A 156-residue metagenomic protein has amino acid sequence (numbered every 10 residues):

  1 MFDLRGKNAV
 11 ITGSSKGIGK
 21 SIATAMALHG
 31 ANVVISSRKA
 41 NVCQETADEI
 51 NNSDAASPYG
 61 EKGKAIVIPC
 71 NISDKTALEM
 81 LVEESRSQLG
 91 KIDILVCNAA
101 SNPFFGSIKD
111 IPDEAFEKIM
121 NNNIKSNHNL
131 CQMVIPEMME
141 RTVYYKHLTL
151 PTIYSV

Functional and structural regions predicted by a protein language model:
N8, S15-G17, K39: Conserved glycine-rich cofactor-binding loop
H29-T46: Conserved glycine-rich Rossmann-like NAD(P)H-binding loop of the short-chain dehydrogenase/reductase
A40, P69-L81, D113: The beta1-alpha1 cofactor-binding region of Rossmann-like NAD(H)/NADP(H)-dependent oxidoreductases
N98-F104: Conserved NAD(P)H cofactor-binding loop of Rossmann-fold oxidoreductase domains
G106-I108, P112-M120: Substrate-binding pocket helix/loop in short-chain dehydrogenase/reductase
C131-Q132: A short, exposed helix-loop element centered on a Lys and neighboring polar residues
Y144-T152: Conserved small/polar residues in nucleotide/adenosyl-binding loops
